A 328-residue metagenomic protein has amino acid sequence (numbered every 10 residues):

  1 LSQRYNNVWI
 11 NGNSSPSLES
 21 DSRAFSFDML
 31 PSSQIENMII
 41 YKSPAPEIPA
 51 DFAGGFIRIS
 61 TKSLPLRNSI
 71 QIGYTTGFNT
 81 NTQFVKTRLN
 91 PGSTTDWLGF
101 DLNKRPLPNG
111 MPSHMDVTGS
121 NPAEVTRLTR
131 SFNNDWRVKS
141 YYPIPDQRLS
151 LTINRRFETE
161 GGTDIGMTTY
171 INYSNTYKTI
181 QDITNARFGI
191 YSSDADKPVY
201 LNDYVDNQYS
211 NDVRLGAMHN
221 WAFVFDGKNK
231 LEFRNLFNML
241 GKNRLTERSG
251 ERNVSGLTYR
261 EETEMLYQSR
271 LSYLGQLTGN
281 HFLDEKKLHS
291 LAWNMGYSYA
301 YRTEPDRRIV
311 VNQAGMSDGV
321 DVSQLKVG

Functional and structural regions predicted by a protein language model:
L1, W9, A24-M29, I40 (+1 more regions): N-terminal periplasmic accessory domains that precede and gate Gram-negative outer-membrane beta-barrel machines
Q3, S15, G77-N81, S174-K178 (+3 more regions): Structural signature of outer-membrane beta-barrel domains
N13-K42, K62, R88: Short acidic/polar hinge/loop motifs at secondary-structure boundaries that mediate gating or recognition
L18-E19, V125-N134, Y191-N202, G250-E261 (+1 more regions): Flexible, solvent-exposed coil segments and beta strand-coil junctions, predominantly the extracellular/periplasmic
L64-S69, E158-G166, G227-K228, D284-S290 (+1 more regions): Short loop/turn motifs that connect adjacent beta-strands in outer-membrane beta-barrel proteins
T82-I144, D318-G328: Flexible glycine-rich, low-complexity coil/linker segments exposed to the extracellular/periplasmic environment
D116, N121-T246, Y273-G275: Transmembrane beta-barrel wall of Gram-negative outer-membrane proteins
M239-G328: Replace "related TpsB outer-membrane translocases also match" with "some related outer-membrane beta-barrels such as
